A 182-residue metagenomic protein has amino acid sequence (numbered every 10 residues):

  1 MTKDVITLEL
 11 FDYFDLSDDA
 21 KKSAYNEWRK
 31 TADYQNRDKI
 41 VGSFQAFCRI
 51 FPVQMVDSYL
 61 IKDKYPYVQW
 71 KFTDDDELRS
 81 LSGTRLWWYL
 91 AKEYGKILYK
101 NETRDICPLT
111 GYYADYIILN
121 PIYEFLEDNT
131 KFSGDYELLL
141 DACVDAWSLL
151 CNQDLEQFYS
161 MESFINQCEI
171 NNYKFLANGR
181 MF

Functional and structural regions predicted by a protein language model:
M1-F182: Alpha-helical propensity feature that highlights long, continuous alpha-helices across diverse contexts
